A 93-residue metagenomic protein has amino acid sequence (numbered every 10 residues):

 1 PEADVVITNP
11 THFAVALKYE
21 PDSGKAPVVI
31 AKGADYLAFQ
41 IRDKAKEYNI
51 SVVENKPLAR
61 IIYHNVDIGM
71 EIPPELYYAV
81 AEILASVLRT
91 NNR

Functional and structural regions predicted by a protein language model:
P1-N55, A59-R60, H64: Helical hairpin unit composed of two closely spaced alpha helices linked by a short loop
V5-V6, V29, I41, I72 (+2 more regions): Hydrophobic aliphatic residue packing
K46, R60-G69, E75-R93: C-terminal terminal-structure detector
